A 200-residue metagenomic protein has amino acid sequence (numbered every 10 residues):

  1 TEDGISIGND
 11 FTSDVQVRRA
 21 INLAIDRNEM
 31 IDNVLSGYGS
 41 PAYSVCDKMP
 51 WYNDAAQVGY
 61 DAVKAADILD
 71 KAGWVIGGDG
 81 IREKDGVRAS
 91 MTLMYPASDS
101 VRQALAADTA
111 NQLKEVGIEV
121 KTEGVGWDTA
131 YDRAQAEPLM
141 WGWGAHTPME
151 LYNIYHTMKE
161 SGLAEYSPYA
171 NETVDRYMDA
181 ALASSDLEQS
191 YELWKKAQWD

Functional and structural regions predicted by a protein language model:
T1-V34, P50-I81, D85-D200: Extracytoplasmic/periplasmic ligand-capture domains
S36, S40-D47: Flexible, glycine-rich active-site loops centered on histidine and acidic residues that chelate a metal or position
